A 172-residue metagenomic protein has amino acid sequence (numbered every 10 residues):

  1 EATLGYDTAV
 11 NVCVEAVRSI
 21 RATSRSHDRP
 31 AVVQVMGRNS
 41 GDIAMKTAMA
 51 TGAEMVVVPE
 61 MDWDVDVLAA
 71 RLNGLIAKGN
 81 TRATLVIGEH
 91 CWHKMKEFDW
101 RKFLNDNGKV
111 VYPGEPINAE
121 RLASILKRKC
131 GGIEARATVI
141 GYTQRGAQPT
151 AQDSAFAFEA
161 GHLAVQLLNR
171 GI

Functional and structural regions predicted by a protein language model:
E1, N105-V110, R145-T150: Short beta-alpha connecting loops at secondary-structure transitions that line or flank enzyme active sites
E1-T8, G141, I172: Proteins with a high burden of low-complexity, intrinsically disordered sequence enriched in S/T/G/P/A and R, requiring
L4-S24, Q34-E134: Accessory alpha-helical/coil subdomains and C-terminal extensions that flank or cap enzyme catalytic cores
H27-A31: Short beta-strand/loop segments at the ligand-binding rim of alpha/beta enzyme cores
G114-I172: C-terminal non-catalytic interaction/assembly regions of soluble proteins
